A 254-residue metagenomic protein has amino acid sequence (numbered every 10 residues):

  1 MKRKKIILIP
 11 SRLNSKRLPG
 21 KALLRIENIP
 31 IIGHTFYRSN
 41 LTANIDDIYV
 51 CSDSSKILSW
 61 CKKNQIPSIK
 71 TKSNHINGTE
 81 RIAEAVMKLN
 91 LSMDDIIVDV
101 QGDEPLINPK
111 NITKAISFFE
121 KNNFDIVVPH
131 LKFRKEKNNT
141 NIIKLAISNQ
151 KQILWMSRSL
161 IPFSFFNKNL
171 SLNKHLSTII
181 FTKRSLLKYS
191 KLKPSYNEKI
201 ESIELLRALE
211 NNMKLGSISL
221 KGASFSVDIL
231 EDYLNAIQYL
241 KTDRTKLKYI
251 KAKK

Functional and structural regions predicted by a protein language model:
R3-S52: N-terminal glycine-rich phosphate-binding loop and ensuing alpha1 helix
I7, I48-V50, I97, I153 (+1 more regions): Hydrophobic/aromatic residues located in beta-strands of well-ordered beta-sheets within soluble catalytic
I45, M93-D94, K121-F124, M213: Short, high-confidence coil segments that cap the C-terminus of an alpha-helix and link into the following beta-strand
Y49, S55-K114: Short phosphate-binding loop-to-helix
S52-D53, I107, F181, D228: A conserved hydrophobic position in a structured secondary element of the catalytic/binding core that shapes
W60, A85, M156, K188-Y189 (+1 more regions): Residues that scaffold the ATP/ADP-binding catalytic core of kinase and kinase-like folds
N108-S195: Conserved core of the sugar-phosphate nucleotidyltransferase
L170-K254: Conserved alpha/beta core of the MobA/IspD/sugar-nucleotide pyrophosphorylase nucleotidyltransferase superfamily
